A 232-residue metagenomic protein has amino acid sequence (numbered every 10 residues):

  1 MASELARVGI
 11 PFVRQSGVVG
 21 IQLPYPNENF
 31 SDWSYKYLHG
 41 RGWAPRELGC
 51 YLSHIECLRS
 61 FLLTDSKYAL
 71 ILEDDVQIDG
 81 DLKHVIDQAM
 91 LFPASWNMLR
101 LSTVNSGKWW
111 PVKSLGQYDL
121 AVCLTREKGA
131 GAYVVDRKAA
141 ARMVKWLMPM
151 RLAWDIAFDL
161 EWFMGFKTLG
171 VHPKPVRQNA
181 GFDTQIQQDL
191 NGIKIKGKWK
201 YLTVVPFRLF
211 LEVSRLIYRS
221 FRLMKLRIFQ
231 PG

Functional and structural regions predicted by a protein language model:
M1-L72, V76-G232: An acidic/histidine-cluster motif and surrounding catalytic segment that typifies divalent-metal-assisted enzyme active
